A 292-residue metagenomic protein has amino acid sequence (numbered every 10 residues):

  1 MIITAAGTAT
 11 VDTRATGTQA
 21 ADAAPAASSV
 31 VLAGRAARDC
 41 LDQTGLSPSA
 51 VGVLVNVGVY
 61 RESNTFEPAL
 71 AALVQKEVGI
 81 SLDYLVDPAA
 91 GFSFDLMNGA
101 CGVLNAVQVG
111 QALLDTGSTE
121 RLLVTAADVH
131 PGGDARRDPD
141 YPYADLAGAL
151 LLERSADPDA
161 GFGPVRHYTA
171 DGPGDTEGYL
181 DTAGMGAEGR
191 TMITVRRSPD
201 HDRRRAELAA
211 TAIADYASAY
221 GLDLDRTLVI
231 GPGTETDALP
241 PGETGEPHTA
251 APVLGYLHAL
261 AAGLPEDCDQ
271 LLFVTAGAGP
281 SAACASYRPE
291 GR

Functional and structural regions predicted by a protein language model:
M1-L70, V78, A183-R226, G233-D237: Conserved active-site "lid/cap" helical segment
M1-S29, R136-E207, G279, A285 (+1 more regions): Condensing-enzyme catalytic core mediating Claisen C-C bond formation in acyl metabolism
A5-T8, V57, A126-D128, R154-S155 (+2 more regions): Fold-independent oxyanion-binding glycine-rich loops and adjacent beta-strand/coil segments at enzyme active sites
V30, R61-A69, L73, A89-D115 (+3 more regions): Claisen-condensing/thiolase-fold acyl-transfer catalytic domains that form or cleave C-C bonds in fatty acid
V51, T119-E120, C268-D269: Short, high-confidence coil segments that cap the C-terminus of an alpha-helix and link into the following beta-strand
G52-V55, L123, L228, L272: Conserved beta-strand elements of the Class I
K76-L85: Glycine-/small-residue-rich beta-strand-loop submotif within the FAD-binding core of flavoenzymes
Q111-L113, S118-A147: Flexible, glycine-rich active-site loops centered on histidine and acidic residues that chelate a metal or position
